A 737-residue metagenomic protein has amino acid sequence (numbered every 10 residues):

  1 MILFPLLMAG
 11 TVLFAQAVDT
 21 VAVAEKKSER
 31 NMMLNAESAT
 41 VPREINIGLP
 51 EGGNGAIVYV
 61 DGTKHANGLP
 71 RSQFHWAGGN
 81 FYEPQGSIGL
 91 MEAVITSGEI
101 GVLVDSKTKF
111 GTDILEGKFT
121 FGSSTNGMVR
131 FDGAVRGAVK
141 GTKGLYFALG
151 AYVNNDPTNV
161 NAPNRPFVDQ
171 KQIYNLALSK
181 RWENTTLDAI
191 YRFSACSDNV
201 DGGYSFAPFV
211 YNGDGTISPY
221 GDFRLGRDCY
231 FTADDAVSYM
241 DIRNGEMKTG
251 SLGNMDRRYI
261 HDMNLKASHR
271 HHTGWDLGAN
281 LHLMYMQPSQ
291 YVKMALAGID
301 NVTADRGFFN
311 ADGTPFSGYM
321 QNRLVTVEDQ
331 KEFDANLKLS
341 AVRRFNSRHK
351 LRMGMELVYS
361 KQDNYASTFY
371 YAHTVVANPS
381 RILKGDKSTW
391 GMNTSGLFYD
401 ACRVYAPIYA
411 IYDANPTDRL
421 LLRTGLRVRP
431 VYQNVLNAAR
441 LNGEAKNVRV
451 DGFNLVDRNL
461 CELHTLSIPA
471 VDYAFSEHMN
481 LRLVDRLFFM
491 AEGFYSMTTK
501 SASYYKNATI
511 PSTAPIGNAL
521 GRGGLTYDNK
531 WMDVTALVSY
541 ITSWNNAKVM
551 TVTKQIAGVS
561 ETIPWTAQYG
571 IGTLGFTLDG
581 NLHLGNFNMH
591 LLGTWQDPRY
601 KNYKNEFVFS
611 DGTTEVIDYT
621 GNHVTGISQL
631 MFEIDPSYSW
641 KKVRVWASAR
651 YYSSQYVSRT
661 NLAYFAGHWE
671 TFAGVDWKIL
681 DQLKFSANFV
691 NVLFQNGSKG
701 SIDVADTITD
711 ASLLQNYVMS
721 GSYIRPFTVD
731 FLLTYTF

Functional and structural regions predicted by a protein language model:
N54, Y59, K64-P70, H75-K118 (+1 more regions): A beta-strand signature from Gram-negative outer-membrane beta-barrel systems, especially the internal plug domain
E116, T142-F147, N184-A189, G274-L277 (+8 more regions): Repeated loop/turn-to-beta-strand initiation elements of outer-membrane beta-barrel proteins
E116-K118, G122-N155, A162-R227, M263-H272 (+1 more regions): Transmembrane beta-barrel wall of Gram-negative outer-membrane proteins
G122-R130, V153-W182, D198-D201, V237-K266 (+7 more regions): Outer-membrane beta-barrel proteins
R136, G250, I516-A519, G523 (+4 more regions): Conserved C-terminal beta-signal and adjacent last beta-strands/turns of outer-membrane beta-barrel proteins
T186-N264, V292-L324, S380-M392: Acidic/polar loop-and-plug regions of large Gram-negative outer-membrane beta-barrel proteins
M247, R258-Y291, F308-N442, N480-R482 (+3 more regions): Face-selective signature of the C-terminal outer-membrane beta-barrel domain
W531-R659, D681-Q682, L732-T736: Gram-negative outer-membrane beta-barrel transporters
